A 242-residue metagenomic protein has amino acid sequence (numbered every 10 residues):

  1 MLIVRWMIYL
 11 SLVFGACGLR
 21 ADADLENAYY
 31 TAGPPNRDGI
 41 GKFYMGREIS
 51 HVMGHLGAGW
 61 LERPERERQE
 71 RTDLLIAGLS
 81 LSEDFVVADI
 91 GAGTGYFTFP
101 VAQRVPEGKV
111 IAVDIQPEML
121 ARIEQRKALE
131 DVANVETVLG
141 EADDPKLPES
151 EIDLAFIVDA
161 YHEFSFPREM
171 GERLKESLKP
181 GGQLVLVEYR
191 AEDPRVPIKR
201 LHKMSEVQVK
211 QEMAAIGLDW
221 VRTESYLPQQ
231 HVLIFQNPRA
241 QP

Functional and structural regions predicted by a protein language model:
D22-S82, V86: Class I SAM-dependent transferase core
A88, A92-D144: Class I SAM-dependent methyltransferase SAM/SAH-binding core
P145-L154: A short acidic, Gly/Pro-enriched loop at the edge of an enzyme's catalytic core that lines a small-molecule cofactor
D153-P167: A short SAM/SAH-binding and catalytic strip from SAM-dependent methyltransferases
R168-Q183: A short glycine-rich, Lys/Arg-flanked "PGG" loop and its adjoining helix->strand segment in the class I
V185-K210: Conserved class I S-adenosyl-L-methionine
H202-I216, V221-T223, H231: Short alpha-helix
R222-P242: Core SAM-dependent methyltransferase catalytic element
